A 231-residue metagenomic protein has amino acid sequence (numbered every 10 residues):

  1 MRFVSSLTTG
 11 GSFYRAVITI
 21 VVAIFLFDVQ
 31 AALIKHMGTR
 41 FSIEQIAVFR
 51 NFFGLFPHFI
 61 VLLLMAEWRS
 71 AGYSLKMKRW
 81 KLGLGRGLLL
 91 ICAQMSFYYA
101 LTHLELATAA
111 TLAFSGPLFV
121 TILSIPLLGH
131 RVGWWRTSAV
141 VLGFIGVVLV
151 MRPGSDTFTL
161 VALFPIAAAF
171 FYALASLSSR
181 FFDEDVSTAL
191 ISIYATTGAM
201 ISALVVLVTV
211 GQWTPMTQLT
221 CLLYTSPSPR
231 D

Functional and structural regions predicted by a protein language model:
M1-F25, L55-G85, W134, T197 (+1 more regions): Membrane-interface interhelical linkers
L26, R69-A107, L149, S226: Specific transmembrane alpha-helical segments of multi-pass solute transporters/efflux pumps, especially DMT/EamA
A32-K35, I43, H58, T157-G211 (+1 more regions): Transmembrane alpha-helical segments that form core, pore/gating elements of small-molecule transporters/exporters
T39-I46, S96-A113, E184-A189, S226: Structural motif at transmembrane-helix junctions in multi-pass transporters
F49-F53, L88, S115, S138-V141 (+3 more regions): Hydrophobic residues within alpha-helical transmembrane segments of multi-pass solute transporters/permease subunits
F97-Y99, G116-S138: C-terminal transmembrane-helix exit sites in multi-pass transporters
W135-M151: Hydrophobic transmembrane alpha-helices of multi-pass small-molecule transport proteins
Y224-D231: Conserved small/polar residues in nucleotide/adenosyl-binding loops
